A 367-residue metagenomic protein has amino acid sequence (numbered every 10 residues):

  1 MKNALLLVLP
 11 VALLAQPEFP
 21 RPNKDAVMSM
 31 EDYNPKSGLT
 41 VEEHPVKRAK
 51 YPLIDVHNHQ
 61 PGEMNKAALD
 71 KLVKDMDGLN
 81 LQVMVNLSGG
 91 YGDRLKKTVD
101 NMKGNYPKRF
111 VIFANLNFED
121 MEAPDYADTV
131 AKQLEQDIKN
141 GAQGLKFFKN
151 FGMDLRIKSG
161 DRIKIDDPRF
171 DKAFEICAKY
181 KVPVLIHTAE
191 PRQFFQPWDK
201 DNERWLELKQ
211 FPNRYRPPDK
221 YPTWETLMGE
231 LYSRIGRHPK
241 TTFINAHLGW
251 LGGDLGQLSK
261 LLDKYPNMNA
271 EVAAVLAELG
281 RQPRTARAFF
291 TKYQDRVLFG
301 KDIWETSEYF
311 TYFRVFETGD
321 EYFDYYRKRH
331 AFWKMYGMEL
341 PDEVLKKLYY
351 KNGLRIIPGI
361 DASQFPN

Functional and structural regions predicted by a protein language model:
A4-L13: Sec-dependent N-terminal signal peptides
F19-S29, V41, L95-R214, P266: Active-site gating/metal-coordination segments in enzymes
L39-D70, K74, Y350: Mature N-terminal segment immediately following signal peptide/propeptide cleavage in secreted/periplasmic
L53-G62, L185-A189, N245-G249: Histidine-centered catalytic micro-motifs
L53-H59, K71-D93, F110-N117, Q143-G144 (+1 more regions): Divalent metal-dependent hydrolysis catalytic cores, especially in the metallo-beta-lactamase
I54-V56, V85-S88, F113-N115, K146 (+3 more regions): Active-site neighborhood of phospho(di)ester-bond hydrolases with catalytic His/Asp-centered motifs
Q60-A68, N86-K96, E119-D128, L155 (+4 more regions): Acidic-and-aromatic substrate-binding clefts and catalytic sites of carbohydrate-active enzymes
R216-R234, H238-N367: H/E-rich (His + Asp/Glu) clusters that bind or coordinate divalent metals
